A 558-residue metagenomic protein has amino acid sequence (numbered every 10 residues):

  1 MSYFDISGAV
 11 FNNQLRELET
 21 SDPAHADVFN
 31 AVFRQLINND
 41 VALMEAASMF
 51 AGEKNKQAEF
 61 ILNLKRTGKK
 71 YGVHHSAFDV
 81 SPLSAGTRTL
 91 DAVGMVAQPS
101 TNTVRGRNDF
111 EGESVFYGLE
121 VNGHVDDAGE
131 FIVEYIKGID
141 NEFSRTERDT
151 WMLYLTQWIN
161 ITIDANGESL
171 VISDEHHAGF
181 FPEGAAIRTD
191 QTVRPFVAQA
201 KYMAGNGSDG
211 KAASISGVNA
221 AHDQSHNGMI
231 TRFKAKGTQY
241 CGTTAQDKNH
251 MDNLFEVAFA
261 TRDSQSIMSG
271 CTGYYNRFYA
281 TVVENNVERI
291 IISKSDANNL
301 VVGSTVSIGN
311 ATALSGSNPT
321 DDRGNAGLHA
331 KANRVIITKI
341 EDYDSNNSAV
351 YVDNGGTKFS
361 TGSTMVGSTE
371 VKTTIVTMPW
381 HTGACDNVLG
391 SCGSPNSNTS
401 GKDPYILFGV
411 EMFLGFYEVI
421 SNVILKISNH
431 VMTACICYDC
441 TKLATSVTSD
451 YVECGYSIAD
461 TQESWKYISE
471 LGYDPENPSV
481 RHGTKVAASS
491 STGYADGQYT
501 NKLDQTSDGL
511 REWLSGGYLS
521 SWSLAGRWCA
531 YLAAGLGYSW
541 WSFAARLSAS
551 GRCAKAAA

Functional and structural regions predicted by a protein language model:
M1-M49: Extracellular "spike/adhesin" assembly and maturation modules and analogous cytosolic coiled-coil scaffolds
R16, S307, E418-V419: Hydrophobic beta-strand signal
A42, Q157-I159, M203-A204, D247 (+4 more regions): Acidic glycine-/aspartate-rich tracts in secreted/extracellular proteins
K54-L153, I161, L300, V350 (+1 more regions): GGW-centered surface loops in extracellular recognition modules
I61-N63, K69-Y71, H75-V80, I337 (+3 more regions): C-terminal, surface-exposed recognition/capping segments
T101, F143, D149-Q191, F196 (+4 more regions): Carbohydrate-recognition beta-sandwich/jelly-roll modules in extracellular/periplasmic carbohydrate-active proteins
N141, R145-E147, G179-A311, R323-F413: Short aromatic-cysteine micro-motif
I427-D439: A short, polar/charged loop-to-alpha-helix boundary motif
